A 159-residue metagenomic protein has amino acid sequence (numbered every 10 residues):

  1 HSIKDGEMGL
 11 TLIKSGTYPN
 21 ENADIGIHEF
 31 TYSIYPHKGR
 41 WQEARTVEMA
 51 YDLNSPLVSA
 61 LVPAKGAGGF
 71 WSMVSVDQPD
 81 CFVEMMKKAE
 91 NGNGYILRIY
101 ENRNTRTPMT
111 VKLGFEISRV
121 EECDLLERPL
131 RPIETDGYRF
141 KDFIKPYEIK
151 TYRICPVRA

Functional and structural regions predicted by a protein language model:
H1-A159: Terminal accessory/anchoring regions of large secretory-pathway or extracellular enzymes
